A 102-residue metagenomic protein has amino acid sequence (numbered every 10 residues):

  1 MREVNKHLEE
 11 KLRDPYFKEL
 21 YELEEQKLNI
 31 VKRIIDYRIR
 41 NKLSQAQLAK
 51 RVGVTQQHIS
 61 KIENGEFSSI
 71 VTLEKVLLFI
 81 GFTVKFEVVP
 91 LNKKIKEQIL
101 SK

Functional and structural regions predicted by a protein language model:
M1-K32, T83, K94-K102: N-terminal flexible/basic segments that precede or flank functional cores
K32-Q47: Short basic helix-loop element that most often maps to the first helix and adjoining turn of HTH DNA-binding modules
I34, L48-A49, I59-I62: Conserved hydrophobic/aromatic packing and binding residues within compact polymer-binding modules
I39, G53, N64-G65: Residue-level detection of the helix-turn-helix DNA-binding "recognition helix"
I39, K50, L78: Alpha-helical residues within the helix-turn-helix
L43-Q57: Short alpha-helical DNA-recognition segment
V71-E87: DNA major-groove recognition helix of helix-turn-helix/homeodomain DNA-binding modules
V89-L91: Conserved catalytic-core motifs of GNAT/GCN5-like acyltransferases
